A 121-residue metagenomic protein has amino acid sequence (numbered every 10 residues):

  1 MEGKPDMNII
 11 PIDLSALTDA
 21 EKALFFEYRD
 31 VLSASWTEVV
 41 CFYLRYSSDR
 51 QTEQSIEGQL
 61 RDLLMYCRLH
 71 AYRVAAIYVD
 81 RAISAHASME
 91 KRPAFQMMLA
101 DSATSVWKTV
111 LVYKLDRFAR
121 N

Functional and structural regions predicted by a protein language model:
M1-N121: Short, structured surface patches at the beginning of a domain
